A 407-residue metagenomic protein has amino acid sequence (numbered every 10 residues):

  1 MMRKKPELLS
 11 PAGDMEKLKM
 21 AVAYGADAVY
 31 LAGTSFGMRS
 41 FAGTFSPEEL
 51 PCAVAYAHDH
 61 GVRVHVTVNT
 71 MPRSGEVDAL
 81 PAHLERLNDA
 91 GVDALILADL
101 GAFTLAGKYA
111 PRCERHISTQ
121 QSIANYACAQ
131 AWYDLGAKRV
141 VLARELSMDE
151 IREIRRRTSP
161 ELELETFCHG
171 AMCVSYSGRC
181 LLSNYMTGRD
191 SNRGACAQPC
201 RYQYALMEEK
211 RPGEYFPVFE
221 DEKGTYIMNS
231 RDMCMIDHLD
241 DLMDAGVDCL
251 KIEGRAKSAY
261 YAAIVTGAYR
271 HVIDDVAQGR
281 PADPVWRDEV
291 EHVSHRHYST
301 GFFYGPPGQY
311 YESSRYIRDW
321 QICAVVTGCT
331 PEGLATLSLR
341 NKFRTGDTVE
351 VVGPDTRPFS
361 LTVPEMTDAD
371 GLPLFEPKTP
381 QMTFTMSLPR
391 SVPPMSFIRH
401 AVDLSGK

Functional and structural regions predicted by a protein language model:
M1-A23, A28-L31, S35, H60-T70 (+5 more regions): Surface-exposed amphipathic alpha-helical tracts and adjacent flexible/coil segments at the periphery of soluble enzymes
D14-K17, S35-Y126: Active-site beta->alpha loop and helix N-cap motifs at the rims of alpha/beta catalytic domains
